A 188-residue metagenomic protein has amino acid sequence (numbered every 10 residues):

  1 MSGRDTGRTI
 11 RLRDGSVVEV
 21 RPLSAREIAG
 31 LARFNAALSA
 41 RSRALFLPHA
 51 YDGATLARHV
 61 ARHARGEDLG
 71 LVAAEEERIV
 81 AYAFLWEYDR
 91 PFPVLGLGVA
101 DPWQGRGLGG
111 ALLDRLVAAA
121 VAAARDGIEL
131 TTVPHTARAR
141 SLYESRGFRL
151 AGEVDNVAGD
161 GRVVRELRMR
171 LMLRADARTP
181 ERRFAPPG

Functional and structural regions predicted by a protein language model:
M1-D14: Short acidic N-proximal helix/loop "leader" segments that mark the beginning of a domain or an inter-domain linker
V17-L31: A short beta-loop-alpha structural element at the N-terminal edge of CoA-dependent acyl/N-acetyltransferase catalytic
A25, A37-D101, L113, A119 (+2 more regions): Acetyl-CoA-dependent GNAT
V72, V94-G98, E129-T131, R149 (+1 more regions): Conserved beta-strand segments that form the floor/walls of ligand-binding pockets within enzyme and binding domains
F92, A120-T132: Conserved GNAT acetyl-CoA-binding A-motif
V99, G105-A122, S141-S145: Conserved acetyl-CoA-binding loop-helix of GNAT-fold acetyltransferases
V133-R140, E153-G188: C-terminal "cap" of GNAT-fold acetyltransferases
E144-E153: Conserved acetyl-CoA-binding loop of GNAT-fold acetyltransferases
